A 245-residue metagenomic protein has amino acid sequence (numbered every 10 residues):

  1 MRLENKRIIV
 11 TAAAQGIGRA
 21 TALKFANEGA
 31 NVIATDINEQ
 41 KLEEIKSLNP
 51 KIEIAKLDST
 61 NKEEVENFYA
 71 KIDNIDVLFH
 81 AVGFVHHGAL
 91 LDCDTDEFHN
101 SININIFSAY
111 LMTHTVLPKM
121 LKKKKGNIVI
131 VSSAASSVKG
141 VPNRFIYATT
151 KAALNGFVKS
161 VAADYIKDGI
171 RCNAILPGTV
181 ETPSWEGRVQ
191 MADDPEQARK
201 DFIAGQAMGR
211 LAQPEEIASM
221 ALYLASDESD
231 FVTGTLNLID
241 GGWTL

Functional and structural regions predicted by a protein language model:
V82-H86: Conserved NAD(P)H cofactor-binding loop of Rossmann-fold oxidoreductase domains
A89-L90, E97-I102, F202: Substrate-binding pocket helix/loop in short-chain dehydrogenase/reductase
Y110, R210-I239, T244: C-terminal substrate-recognition "lid" of short-chain dehydrogenase/reductases
T113, T150, V158: Active-site helix of classical SDR
P118, A163-K167, D230: Alpha-helical segment proximal to the catalytic Tyr-Lys
S133: Residue(s) in the substrate-gating loop at a strand-loop-helix junction that position the organic substrate next
P177-G187, S226: Short, flexible catalytic-loop segment of classical short-chain dehydrogenase/reductase
